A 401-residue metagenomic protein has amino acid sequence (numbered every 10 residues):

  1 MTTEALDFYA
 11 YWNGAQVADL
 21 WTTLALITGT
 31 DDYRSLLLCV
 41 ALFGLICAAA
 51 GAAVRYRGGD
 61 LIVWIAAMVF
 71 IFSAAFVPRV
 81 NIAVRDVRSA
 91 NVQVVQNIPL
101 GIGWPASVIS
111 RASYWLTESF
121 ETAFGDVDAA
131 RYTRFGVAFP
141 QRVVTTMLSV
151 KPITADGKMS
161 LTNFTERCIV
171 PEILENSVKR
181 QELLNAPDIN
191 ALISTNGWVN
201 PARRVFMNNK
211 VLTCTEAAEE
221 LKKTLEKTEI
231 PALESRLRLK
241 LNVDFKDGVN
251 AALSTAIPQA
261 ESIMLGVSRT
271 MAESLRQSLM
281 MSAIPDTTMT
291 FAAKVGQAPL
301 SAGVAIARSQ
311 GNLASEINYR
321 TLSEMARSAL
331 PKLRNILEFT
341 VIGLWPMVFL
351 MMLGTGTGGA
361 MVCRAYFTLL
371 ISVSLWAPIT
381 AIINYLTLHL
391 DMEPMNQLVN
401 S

Functional and structural regions predicted by a protein language model:
M1-S401: Hydrophobic alpha-helical segments involved in membrane association or supramolecular assembly
